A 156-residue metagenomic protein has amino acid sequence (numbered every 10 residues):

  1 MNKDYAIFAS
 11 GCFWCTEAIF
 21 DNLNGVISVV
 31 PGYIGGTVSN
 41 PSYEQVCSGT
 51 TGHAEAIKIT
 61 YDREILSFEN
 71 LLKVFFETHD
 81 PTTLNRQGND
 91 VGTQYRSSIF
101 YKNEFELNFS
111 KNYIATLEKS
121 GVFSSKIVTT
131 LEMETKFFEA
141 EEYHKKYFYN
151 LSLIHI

Functional and structural regions predicted by a protein language model:
M1-I154: Flexible coil/turn and secondary-structure edge motifs
